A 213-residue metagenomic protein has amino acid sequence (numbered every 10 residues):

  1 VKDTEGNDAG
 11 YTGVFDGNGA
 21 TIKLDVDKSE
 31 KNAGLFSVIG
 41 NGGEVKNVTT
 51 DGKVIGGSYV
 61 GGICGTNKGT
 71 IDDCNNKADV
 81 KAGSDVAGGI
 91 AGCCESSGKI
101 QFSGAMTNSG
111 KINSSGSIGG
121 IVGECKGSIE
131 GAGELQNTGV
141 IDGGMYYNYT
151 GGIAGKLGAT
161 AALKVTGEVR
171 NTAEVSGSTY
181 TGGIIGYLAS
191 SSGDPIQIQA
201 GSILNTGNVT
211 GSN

Functional and structural regions predicted by a protein language model:
V1-N213: Surface-exposed repetitive/solenoidal architectures
